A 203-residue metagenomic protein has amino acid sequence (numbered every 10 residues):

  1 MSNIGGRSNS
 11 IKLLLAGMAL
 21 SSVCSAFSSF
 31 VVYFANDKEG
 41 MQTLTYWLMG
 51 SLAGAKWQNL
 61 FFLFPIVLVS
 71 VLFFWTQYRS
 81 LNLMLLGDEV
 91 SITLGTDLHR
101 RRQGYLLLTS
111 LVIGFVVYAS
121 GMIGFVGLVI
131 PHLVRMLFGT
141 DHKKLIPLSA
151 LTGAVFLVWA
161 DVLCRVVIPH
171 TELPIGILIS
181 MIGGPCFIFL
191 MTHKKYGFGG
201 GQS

Functional and structural regions predicted by a protein language model:
M1-S203: Alpha-helical transmembrane segments in inner-membrane proteins
